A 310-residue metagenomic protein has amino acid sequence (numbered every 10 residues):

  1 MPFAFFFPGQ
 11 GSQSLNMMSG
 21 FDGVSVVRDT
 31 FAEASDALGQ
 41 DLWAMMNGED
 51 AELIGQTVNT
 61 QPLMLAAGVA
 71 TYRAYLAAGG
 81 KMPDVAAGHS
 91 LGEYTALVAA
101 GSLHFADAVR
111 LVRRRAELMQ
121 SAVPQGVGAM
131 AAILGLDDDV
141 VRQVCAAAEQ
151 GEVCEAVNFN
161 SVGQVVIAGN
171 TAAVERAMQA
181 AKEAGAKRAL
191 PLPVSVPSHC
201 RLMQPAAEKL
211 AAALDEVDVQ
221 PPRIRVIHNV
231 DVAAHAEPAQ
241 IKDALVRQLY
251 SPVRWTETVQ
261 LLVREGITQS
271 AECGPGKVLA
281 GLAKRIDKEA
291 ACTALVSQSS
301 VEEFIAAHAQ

Functional and structural regions predicted by a protein language model:
M1-V141, L192, Q269-S299: FabD-like malonyl-/acyl-CoA
Q10-S12, L38, A100-S251: Alpha/beta catalytic cores of group-transfer enzymes, especially the acyltransferase/condensing modules of polyketide
D22-G23, A147-E149, K182-A184, R285-K288 (+1 more regions): Short, solvent-exposed amphipathic alpha-helical segments in soluble enzyme and RNA/protein-processing domains
L76, K182, V263-G266: Non-catalytic positions within long, well-ordered alpha-helices that form the structural scaffold/packing of enzyme
D231, A291-Q310: Short, flexible loop segments at boundaries between secondary-structure elements
V246, V259-V263, A280, I305: Generic hydrophobic alpha-helical scaffold/packing signal
Y250-I267: A short, acidic, amphipathic alpha-helical segment used as a generic capping/interface helix at domain edges
